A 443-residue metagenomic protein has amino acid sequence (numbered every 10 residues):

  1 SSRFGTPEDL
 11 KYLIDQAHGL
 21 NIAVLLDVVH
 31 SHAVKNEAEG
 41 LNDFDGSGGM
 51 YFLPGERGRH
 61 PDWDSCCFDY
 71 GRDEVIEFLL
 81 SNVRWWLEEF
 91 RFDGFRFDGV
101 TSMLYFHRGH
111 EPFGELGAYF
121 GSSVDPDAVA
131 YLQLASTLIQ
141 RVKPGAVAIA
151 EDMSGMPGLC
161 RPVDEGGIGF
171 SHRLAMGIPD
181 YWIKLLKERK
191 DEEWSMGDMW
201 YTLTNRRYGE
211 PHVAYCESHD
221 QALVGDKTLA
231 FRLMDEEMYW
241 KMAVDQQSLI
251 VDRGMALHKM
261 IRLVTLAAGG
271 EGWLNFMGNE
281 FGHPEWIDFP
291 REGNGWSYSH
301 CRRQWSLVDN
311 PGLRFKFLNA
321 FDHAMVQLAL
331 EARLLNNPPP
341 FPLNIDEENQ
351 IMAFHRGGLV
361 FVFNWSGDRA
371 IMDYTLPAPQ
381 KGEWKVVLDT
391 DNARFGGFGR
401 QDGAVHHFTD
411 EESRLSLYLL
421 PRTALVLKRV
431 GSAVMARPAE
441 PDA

Functional and structural regions predicted by a protein language model:
S1-A23, D73-F78, P126-Q133, D252-K259 (+3 more regions): Aromatic- and glycine-enriched glycan-recognition loops and surfaces that form the carbohydrate-binding subsites
S1-V124: Substrate-binding/active-site clefts of carbohydrate-active enzymes
A17, L79, W86, F97 (+8 more regions): Conserved, mostly hydrophobic/aromatic
R59-Y70, G396-L415: Surface-exposed acidic, glycine/proline-enriched linker/cap segments that occur as 15-30-residue helix-coil
R91-D93, R108-C301, L330, L334-P340 (+3 more regions): Conserved alpha/beta catalytic core and glycan-binding cleft of carbohydrate-active enzymes
Q133-T137, K143-P144, R302-F341, P421-K428: Aromatic- and carboxylate-lined catalytic core of secreted/periplasmic carbohydrate-active enzymes
M325, T375-H406: C-terminal accessory region downstream of the catalytic core in glycan-modifying enzymes
Q401-P438: C-terminal beta-strand-rich structural cap/linker in extracellular carbohydrate-active enzymes
